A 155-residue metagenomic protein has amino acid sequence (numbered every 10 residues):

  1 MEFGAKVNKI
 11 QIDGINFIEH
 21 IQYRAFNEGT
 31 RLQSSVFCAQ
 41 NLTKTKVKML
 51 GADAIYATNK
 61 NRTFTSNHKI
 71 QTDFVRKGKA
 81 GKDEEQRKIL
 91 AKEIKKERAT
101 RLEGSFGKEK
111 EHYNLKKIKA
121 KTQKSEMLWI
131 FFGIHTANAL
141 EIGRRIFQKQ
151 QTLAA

Functional and structural regions predicted by a protein language model:
M1-A155: Anion-binding and metal-coordination hotspots
